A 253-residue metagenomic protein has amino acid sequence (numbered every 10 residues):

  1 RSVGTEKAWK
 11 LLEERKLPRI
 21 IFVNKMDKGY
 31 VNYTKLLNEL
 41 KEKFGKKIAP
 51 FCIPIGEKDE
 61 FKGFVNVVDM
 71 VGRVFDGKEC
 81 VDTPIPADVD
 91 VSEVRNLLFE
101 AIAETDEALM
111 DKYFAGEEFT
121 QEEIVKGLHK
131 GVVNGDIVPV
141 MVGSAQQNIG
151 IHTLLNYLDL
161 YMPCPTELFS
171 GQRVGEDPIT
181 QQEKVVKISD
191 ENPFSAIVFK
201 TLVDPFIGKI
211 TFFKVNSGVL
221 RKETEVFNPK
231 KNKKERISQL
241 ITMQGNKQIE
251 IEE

Functional and structural regions predicted by a protein language model:
R1-E253: Structural and coupling elements of P-loop NTPases
